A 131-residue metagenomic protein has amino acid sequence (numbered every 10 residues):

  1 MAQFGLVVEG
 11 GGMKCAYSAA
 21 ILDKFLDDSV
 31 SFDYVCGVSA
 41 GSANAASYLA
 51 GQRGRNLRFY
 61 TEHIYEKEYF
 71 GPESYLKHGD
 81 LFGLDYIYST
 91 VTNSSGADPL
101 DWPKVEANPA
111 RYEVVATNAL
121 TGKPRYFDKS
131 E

Functional and structural regions predicted by a protein language model:
M1-C36, A46-E131: Patatin-like phospholipase
G37, G41: Gly/Ala-rich beta-loop-alpha elbow adjacent to hydrolase catalytic centers
